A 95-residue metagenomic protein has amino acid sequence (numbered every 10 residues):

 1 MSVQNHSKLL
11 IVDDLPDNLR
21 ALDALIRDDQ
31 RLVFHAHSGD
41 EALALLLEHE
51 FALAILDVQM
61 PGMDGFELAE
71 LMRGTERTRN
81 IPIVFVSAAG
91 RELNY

Functional and structural regions predicted by a protein language model:
P16-F34: Two-component/phosphorelay signaling modules centered on CheY-like receiver
A36-D40: Conserved Asp/Asn-Gly motif in the active-site loop of CheY-like receiver
H49-I55: Active-site beta3 strand of CheY-like receiver
M60: Receiver (REC) domain active-site loop signature in two-component systems and cognate sites in sensor histidine kinases
T75, A89-G90: Short, conserved "switch-loop" micro-motifs in signal-transduction and mechanochemical regulators
N94-Y95: Receiver (REC) domain alpha4 helix and immediately following alpha4-beta5 loop
